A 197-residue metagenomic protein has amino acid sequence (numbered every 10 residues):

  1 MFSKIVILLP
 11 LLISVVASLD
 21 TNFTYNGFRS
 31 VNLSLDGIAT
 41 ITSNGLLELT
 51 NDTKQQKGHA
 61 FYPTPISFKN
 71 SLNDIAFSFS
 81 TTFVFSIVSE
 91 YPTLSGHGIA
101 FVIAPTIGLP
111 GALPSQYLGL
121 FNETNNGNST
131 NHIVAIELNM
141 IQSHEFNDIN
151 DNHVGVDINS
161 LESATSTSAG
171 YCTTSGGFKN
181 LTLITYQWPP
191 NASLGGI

Functional and structural regions predicted by a protein language model:
F2-I197: Polar, low-complexity loop segments and adjacent catalytic/binding residues used for recognizing and processing sugar
